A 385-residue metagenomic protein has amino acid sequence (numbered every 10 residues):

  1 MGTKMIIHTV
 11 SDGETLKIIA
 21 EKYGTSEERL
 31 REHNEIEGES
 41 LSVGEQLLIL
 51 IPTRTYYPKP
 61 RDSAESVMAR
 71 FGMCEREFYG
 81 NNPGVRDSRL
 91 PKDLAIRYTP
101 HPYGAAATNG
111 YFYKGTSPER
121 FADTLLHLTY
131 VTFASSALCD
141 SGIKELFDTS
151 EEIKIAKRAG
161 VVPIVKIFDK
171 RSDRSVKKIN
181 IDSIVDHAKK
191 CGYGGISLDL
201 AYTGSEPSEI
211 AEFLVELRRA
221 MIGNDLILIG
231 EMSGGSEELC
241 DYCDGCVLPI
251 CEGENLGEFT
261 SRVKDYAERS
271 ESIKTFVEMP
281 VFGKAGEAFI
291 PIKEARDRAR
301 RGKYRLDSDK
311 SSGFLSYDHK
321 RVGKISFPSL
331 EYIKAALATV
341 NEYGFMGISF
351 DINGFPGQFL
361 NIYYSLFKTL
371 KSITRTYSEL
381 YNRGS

Functional and structural regions predicted by a protein language model:
M1-Y23, E45-G72: Primarily a LysM-type cell-wall glycan-binding module
Y98-S183, R375-T376, L380: Glycan-recognition patch characteristic of GH18 chitinases/ENGases and related GlcNAc/peptidoglycan-binding proteins
T108-F112, V131-F133, P163-I167, I196-L198 (+4 more regions): Hydrophobic faces of well-ordered beta-strands that scaffold small-molecule active sites in alpha/beta enzyme cores
F112-H127, S175-K190, S233-L239, P328-N341: Short, acidic/polar
T132-S135, I181-E209, G234-E237, G245-I250 (+1 more regions): Active-site groove signature of glycoside hydrolases
D140-F147, T203-K303: Substrate-binding surface in catalytic domains of secreted glycosidases
K170-C191, V247, K310-K320, K324: Active-site-adjacent "subsite" loops/lids of carbohydrate-active enzymes
I273-F276, V281-A336, Y364-G384: Glycan-binding loop/region signatures in secreted carbohydrate-active enzymes
